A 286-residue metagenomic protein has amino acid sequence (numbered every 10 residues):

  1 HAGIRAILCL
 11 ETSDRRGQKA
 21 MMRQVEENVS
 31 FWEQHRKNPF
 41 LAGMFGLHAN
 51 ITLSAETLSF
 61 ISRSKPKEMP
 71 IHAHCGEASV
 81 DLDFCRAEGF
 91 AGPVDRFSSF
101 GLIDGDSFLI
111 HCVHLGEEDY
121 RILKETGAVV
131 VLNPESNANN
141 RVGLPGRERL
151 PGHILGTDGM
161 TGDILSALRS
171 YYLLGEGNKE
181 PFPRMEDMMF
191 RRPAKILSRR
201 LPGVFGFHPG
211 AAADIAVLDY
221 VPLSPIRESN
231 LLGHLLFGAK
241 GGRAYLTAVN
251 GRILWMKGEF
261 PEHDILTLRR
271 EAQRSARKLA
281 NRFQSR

Functional and structural regions predicted by a protein language model:
A2-V113: Metal-coordinating catalytic core of metallo-dependent amide/deamination hydrolases
G3-R5, K65-P70, L102-G105, I122-V131 (+2 more regions): Glycine-enriched alpha-helix->loop->beta-strand junction motifs that scaffold or abut catalytic
A49, D106-L115, V131-N137, G156: Catalytic beta/alpha-barrel core
I71-A78, V131-P134, A138-V142, R147-S170 (+1 more regions): Short acidic/histidine-rich active-site segments
S79-A91, D119-R121, R141-L150, M160-F182 (+2 more regions): Histidine/acidic-residue-rich catalytic or RNA/ligand-binding cores of hydrolases and nuclease-related proteins
V129, N137-N139, G177-S229: C-terminal helical cap
A212-R269: C-terminal cap of metal-dependent C-N hydrolases
G258-R286: Intein/HINT protein-splicing elements and their conserved insertion hotspots or analogous self-processing inserts
